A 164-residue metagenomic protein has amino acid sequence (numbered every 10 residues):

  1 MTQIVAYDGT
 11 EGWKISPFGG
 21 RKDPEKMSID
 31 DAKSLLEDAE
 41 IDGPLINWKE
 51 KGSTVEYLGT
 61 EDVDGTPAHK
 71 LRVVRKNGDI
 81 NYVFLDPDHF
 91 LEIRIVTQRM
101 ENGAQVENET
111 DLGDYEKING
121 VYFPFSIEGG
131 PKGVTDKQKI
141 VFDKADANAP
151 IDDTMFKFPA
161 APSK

Functional and structural regions predicted by a protein language model:
M1, D64-A160: Gly/Pro-enriched, hydrophobic low-complexity segments that function as extracytoplasmic propeptides/linkers
M1-E37: An acidic-aromatic
D8, F18-G19, D42, K51 (+3 more regions): Feature targets compositionally biased, intrinsically disordered low-complexity regions with long contiguous runs
S16, G59, D146: Residues at the C-termini of beta-strands that transition into short coil/loop
P17-G19, S28-L35, D42-I46, L85-L91 (+1 more regions): A broad, low-specificity signal for short, low-complexity segments enriched in glycine/proline and polar/charged
G20-K22, P44-I46, V74-D79: Short acidic/polar alpha-helix capping motifs at helix-coil junctions
S34-R72, L91-V96: Short, conserved active-site entrance elements at the starts or edges of catalytic domains
S163-K164: Short, solvent-exposed mixed-charge patches
